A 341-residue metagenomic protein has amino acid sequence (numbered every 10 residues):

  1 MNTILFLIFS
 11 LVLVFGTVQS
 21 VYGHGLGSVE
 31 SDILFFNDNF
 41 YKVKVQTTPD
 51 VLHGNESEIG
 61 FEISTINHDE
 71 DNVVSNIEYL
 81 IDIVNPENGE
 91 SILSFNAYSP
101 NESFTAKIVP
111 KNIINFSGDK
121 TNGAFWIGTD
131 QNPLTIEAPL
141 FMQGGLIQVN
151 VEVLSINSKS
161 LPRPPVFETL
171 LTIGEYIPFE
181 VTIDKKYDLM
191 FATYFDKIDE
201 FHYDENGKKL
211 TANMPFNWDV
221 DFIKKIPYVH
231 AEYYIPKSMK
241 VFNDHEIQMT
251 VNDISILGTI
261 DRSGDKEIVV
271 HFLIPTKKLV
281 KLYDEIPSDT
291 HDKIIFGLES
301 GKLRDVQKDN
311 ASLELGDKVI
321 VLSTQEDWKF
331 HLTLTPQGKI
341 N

Functional and structural regions predicted by a protein language model:
M1, F15, H331-T333: A detector of low-complexity, intrinsically disordered, Ser/Thr/Gly/Pro/Ala-rich segments
M1-L7: Bacterial N-terminal signal peptides that target proteins for export
L7-G16: Bacterial N-terminal signal peptides
G16-Y22: N-terminal signal peptide
Y22-Y233, K237-N341: N-terminal soluble domains immediately following signal/targeting peptides that reside in extracytoplasmic
